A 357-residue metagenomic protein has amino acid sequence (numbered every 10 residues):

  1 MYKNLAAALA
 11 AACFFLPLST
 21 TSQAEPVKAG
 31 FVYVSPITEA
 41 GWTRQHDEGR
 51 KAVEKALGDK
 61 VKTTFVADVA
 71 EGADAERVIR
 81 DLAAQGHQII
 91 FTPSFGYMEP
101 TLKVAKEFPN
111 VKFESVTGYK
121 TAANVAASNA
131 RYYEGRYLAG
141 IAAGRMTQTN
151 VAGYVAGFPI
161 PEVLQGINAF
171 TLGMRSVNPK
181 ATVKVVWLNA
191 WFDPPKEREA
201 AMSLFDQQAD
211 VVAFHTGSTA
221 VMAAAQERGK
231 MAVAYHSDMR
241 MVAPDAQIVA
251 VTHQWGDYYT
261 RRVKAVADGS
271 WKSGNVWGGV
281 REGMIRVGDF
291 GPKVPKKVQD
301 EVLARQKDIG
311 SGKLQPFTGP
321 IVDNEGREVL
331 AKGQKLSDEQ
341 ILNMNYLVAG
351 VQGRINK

Functional and structural regions predicted by a protein language model:
M1-N4: Positively charged n-region of N-terminal signal peptides that target proteins for export
A6-A11: Sec-dependent N-terminal signal peptides
C13-Q23: C-terminal segment of classical bacterial N-terminal signal peptides
E25-K357: A residue-level marker of the well-folded mature domains of exported/periplasmic proteins
